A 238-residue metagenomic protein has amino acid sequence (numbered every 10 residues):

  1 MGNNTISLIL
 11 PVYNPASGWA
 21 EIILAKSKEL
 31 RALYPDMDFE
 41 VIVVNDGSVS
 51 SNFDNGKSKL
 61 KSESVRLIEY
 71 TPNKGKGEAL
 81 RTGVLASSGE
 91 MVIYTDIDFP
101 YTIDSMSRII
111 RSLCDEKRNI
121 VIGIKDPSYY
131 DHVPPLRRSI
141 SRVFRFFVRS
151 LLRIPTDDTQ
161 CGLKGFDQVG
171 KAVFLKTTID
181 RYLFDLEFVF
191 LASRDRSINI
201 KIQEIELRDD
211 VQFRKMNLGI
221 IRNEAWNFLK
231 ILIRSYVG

Functional and structural regions predicted by a protein language model:
M1-I6, S17-G18, T177-G238: Hydrophobic helical membrane-anchoring modules
P15-A32: Short, well-formed alpha-helical segments that are part of the catalytic scaffolds of diverse glycosyltransferases
K26, P35-S48, I68-Y70: Short beta-strand/loop segment that forms part of the nucleotide-sugar
N45-F53, F99: A conserved acidic beta->alpha catalytic loop
D54-A86: Conserved donor nucleotide-binding strand/loop of the catalytic core
Y70, T95-I97: Catalytic metal- and UDP-sugar-binding loop of GT-A-like glycosyltransferases, i.e., residues flanking the conserved
P72, E78-A86, I103-Y182, D209-G219 (+1 more regions): Acceptor/aglycone-binding surface of glycosyltransferases and processive sugar-polymer synthases
V92: Short aromatic/hydrophobic "clamp" motif used to bind/position activated sugar donors
